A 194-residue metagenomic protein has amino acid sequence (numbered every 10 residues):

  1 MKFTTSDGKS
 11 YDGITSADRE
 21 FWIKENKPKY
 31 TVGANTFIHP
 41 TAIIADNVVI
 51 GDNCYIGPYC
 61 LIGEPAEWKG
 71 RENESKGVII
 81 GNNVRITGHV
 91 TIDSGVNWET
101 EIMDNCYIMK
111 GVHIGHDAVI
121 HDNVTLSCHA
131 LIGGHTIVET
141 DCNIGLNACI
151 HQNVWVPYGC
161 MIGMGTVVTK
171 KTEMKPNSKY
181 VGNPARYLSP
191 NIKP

Functional and structural regions predicted by a protein language model:
M1-E20, V49, Y55-I79, G88-H89 (+5 more regions): Glycine-rich hexapeptide-repeat left-handed beta-helix
I23-K29: A detector for short, charged/polar N-terminal pre-domain segments
G33, H116-D117: Beta-rich, blade/repeat-based domains predominating in secreted/periplasmic proteins but also intracellular
G33-A34, D104: A glycine-/small-residue-rich N-terminal strand-loop-strand element that serves as the cofactor-binding glycine loop
I38, A42, I86-T87: Extracellular beta-strand-rich, repetitive "passenger/adhesive" scaffolds that bind or process carbohydrates
